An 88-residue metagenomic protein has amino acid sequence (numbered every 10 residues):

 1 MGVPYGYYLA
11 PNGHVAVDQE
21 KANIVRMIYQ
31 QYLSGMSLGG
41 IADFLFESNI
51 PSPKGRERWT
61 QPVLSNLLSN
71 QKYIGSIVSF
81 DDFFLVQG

Functional and structural regions predicted by a protein language model:
M1-G88: Conserved catalytic breakage-reunion loop centered on the nucleophilic residue
